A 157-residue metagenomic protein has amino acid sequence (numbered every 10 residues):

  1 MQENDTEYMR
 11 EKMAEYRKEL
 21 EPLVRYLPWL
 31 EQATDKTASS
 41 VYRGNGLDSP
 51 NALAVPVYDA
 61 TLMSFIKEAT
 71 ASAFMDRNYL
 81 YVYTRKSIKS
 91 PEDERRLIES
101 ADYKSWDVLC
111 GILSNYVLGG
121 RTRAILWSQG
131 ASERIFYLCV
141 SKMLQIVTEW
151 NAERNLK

Functional and structural regions predicted by a protein language model:
M1-E3, K157: Intrinsically disordered, low-complexity segments enriched in charged and polar residues
E3-Y79: Short terminal alpha-helical segments
D5-M9, S90-D107: Short, charge/polar-rich alpha-helical segments
L20, Y103-D107, Y137: Amphipathic alpha-helical repeat elements characteristic of tetratricopeptide repeat
P28-R43, L47, A52, E99 (+3 more regions): Charged, low-complexity interaction regions
T70, F74, A101-K104, R134 (+1 more regions): Alpha-helix capping and inter-helical loop/turn segments
F74-S90, D107-S114: Amphipathic alpha-helical repeat scaffolds of TPR domains
G111-K157: Amphipathic alpha-helical binding modules
